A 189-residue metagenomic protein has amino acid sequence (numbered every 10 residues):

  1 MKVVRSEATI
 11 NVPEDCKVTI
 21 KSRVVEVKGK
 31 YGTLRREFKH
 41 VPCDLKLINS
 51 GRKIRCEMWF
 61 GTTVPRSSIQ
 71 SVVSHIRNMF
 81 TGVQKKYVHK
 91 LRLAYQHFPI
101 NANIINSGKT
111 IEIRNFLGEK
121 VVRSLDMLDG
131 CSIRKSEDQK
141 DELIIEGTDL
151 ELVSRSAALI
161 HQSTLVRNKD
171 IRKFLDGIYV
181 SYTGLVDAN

Functional and structural regions predicted by a protein language model:
M1-N189: Ribosome-associated RNA-binding proteins
